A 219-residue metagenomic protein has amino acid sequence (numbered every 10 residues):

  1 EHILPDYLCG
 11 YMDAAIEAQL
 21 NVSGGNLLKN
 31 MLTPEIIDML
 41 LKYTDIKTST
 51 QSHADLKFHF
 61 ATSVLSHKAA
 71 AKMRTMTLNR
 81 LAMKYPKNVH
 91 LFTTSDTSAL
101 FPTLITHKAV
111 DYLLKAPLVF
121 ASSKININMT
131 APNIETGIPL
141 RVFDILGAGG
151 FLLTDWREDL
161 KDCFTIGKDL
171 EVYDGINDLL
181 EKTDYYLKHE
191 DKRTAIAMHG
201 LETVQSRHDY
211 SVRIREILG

Functional and structural regions predicted by a protein language model:
E1-I134, F151-L153, R157-L160: Nucleotide-sugar donor-binding catalytic core of glycosyltransferases
K68, T94-G219: Catalytic binding pocket for nucleotide-activated donors in carbohydrate/polymer assembly enzymes
